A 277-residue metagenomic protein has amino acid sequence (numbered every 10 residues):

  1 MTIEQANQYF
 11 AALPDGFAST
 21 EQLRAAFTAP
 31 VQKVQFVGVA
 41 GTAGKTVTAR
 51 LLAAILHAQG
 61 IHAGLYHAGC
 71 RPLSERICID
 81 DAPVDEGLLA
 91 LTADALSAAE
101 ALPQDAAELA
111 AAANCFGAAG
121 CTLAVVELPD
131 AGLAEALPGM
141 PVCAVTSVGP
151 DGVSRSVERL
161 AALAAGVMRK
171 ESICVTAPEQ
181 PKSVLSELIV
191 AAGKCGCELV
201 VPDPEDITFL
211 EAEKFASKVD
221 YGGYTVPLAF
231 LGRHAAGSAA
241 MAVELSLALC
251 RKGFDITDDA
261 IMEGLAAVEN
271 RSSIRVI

Functional and structural regions predicted by a protein language model:
M1-G41, T48, A54, A58-Q59: Short functional linear segments
F27, Q32, H57-P141, S147-V157: ATP-dependent carboxylate-amine ligase catalytic core
L52, A112, L188: Aromatic/hydrophobic pocket-lining residues that form π-stacking "cages" and hydrophobic walls in ligand
L52-H57, F116, A192, L249: Hydrophobic alpha-helical packing residues
E100-A101, P227-R233: A short glycine/serine-rich beta->alpha loop
A119-L123, E127, A134-V226, A236-M262: Acidic, Mg2+-coordinating active-site environments of NTP-dependent enzymes
F230-V243, E269-I274: Short glycine/threonine-rich catalytic loop with a Thr-x-Gly-x-Asp
